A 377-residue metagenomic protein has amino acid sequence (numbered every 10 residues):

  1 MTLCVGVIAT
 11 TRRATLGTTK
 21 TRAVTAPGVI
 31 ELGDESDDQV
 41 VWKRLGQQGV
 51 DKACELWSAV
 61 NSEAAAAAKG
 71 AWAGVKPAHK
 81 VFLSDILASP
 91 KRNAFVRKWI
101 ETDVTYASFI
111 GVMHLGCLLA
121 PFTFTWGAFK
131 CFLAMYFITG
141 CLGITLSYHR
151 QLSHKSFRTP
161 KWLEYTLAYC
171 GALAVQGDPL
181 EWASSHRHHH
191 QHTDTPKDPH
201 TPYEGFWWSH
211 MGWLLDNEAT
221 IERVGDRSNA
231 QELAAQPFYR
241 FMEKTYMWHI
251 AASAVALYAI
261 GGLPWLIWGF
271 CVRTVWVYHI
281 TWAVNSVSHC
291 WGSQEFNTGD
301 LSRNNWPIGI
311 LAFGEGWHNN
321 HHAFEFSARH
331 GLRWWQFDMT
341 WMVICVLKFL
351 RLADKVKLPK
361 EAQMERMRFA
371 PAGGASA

Functional and structural regions predicted by a protein language model:
T2-W282, S327-A377: Non-catalytic, topology-defining segments of multipass membrane proteins
R158, W207, C290-F296: Short alpha-helical linear motifs
A230-P237, W291-W317, H321-F324: Active-site-proximal inter-transmembrane loops
A283-V287: Alpha-helical transmembrane segments in multipass membrane proteins, preferentially the mid-helix core
